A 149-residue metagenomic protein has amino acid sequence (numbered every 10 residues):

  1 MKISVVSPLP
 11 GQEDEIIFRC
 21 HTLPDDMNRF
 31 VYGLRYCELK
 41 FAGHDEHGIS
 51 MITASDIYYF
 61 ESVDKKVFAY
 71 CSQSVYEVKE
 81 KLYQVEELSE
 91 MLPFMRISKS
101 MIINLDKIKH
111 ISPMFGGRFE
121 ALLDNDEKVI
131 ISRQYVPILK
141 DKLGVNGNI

Functional and structural regions predicted by a protein language model:
M1-N28: N-terminal regulatory/sensing modules of transcriptional regulators
C20-T22, N125, R133: Short, structured patches in soluble enzyme cores that scaffold and shape functional sites
D26-D124, K128-I130, I149: Conserved binding/recognition cores within well-folded domains
L88, I138, K142: Solvent-exposed, charged/polar functional surfaces in cytosolic regulatory/catalytic domains
I130, P137-I138: C-terminal structural segments of small proteins and small subunits
D141-I149: Short, charged, intrinsically disordered terminal tails
